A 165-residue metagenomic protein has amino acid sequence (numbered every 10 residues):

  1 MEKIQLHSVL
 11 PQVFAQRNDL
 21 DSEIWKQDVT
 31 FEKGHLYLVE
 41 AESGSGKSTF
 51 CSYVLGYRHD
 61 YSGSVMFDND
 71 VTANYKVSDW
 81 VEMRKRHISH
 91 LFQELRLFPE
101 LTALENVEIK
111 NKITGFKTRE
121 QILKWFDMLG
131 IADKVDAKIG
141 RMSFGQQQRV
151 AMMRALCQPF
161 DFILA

Functional and structural regions predicted by a protein language model:
L55: Helix-to-loop junction immediately C-terminal to a conserved catalytic motif
G63-A73: Conserved ABC transporter NBD signature motif
V71, R119-K134: Conserved ABC ATPase "signature" region
T72-S89: ABC ATPase NBD coupling module
E105-E120, M128: ABC-type ATPase nucleotide-binding domains, specifically the catalytic core motifs of the NBD
K138-Q147: Conserved ABC ATPase signature
I163-A165: Catalytic Walker B motif of ABC-type/P-loop ATPase nucleotide-binding domains
